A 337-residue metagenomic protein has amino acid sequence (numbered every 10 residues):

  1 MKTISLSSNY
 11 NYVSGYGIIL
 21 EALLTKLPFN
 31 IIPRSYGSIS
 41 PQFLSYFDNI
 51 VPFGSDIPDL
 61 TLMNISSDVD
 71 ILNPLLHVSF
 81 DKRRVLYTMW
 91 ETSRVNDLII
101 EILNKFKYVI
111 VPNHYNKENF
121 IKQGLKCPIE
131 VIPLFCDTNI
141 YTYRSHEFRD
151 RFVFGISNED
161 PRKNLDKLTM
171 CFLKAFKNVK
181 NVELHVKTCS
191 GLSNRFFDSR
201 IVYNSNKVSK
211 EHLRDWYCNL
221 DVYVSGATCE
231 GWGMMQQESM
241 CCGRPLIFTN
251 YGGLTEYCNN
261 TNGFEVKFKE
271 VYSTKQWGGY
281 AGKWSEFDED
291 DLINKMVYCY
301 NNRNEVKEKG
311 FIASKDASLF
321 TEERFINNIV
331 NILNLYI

Functional and structural regions predicted by a protein language model:
S5, E147-K163, T169-L173, L184-H185: Conserved donor-binding/catalytic core segment of Leloir-type glycosyltransferases
S5, G37-G124, E211-H212: Extended catalytic core of nucleotide-activated donor transferases of GT-like folds
D97-L98, F135-D150: Acidic anion/phosphate-binding donor-loop and adjacent secondary structure in glycosyltransferase catalytic cores
T188, L192-D215, V222: Nucleotide-activated donor-binding/catalytic signature segment of Leloir-type glycosyltransferases, i.e., the conserved
T228: Aromatic "clamp/platform" in nucleotide-sugar-dependent glycosyltransferases that forms part of the donor/acceptor
P245-F248, C258, F264-V266: Short hydrophobic beta-strand element within catalytic cores of glycosyltransferases and related nucleotide-activated
D291-Y298, E305-L319: A short, well-ordered alpha-helix in the C-terminal region of glycosyltransferases
N302, E322-I337: C-terminal alpha-helical cap of glycosyltransferases
